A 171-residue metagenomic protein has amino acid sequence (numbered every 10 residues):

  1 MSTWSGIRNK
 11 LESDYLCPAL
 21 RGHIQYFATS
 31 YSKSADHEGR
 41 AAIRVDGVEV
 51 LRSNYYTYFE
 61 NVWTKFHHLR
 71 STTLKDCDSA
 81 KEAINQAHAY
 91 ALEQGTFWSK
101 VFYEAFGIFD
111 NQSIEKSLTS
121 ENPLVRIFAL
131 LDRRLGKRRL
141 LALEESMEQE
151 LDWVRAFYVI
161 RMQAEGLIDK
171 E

Functional and structural regions predicted by a protein language model:
M1-E171: Alpha-helical scaffold segments
